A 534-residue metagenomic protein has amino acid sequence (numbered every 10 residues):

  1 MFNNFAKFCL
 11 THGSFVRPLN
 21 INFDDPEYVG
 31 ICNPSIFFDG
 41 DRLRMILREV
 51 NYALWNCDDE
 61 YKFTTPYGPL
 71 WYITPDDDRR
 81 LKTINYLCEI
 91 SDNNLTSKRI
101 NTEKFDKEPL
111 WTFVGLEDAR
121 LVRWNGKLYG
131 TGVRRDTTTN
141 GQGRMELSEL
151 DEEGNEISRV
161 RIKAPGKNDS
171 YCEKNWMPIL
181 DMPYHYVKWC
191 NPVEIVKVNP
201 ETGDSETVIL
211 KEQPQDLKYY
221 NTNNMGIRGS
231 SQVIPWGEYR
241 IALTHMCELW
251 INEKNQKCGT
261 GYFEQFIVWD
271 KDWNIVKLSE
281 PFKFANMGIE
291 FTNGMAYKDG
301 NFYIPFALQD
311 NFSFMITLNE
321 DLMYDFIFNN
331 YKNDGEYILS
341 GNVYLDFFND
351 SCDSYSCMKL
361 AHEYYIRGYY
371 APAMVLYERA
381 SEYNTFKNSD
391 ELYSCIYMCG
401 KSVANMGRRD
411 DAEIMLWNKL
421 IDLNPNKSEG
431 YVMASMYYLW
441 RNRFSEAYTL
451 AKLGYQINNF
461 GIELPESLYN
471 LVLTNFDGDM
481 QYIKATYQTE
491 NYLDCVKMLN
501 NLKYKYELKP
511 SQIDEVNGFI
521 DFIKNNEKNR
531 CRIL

Functional and structural regions predicted by a protein language model:
F2-G341, Y431: Beta-propeller domains
S351-C352, T385, P425, N459 (+1 more regions): Short coil turns that delineate tetratricopeptide repeat
R367, M406-G407, R441, T489 (+1 more regions): Structural motif corresponding to the intra-repeat A-B loop/turn of tetratricopeptide repeats
Y370, R409-D410, F444, Y492: TPR-repeat structural position
A373, A412-E413, A447, C495: Single-residue signature of alpha-solenoid repeat helices
